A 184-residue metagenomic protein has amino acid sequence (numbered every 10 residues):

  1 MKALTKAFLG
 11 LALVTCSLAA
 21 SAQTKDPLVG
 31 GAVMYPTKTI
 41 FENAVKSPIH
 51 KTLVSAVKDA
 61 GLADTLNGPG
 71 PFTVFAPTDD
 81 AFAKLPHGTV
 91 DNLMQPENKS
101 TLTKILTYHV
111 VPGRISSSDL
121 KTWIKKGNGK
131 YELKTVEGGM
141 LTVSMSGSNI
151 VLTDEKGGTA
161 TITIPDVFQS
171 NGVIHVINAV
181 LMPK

Functional and structural regions predicted by a protein language model:
M1-L9: Bacterial N-terminal signal peptides that target proteins for export
G10, A20-Q23: Cleavable N-terminal signal peptides
L11-L13, L28: Detector for intrinsically disordered, low-structure N-terminal pre-sequences
T15-A19: N-terminal signal peptide c-region/cleavage motif recognized by signal peptidases
A22-K184: Mature, structured domains of secreted/extracytosolic soluble proteins
